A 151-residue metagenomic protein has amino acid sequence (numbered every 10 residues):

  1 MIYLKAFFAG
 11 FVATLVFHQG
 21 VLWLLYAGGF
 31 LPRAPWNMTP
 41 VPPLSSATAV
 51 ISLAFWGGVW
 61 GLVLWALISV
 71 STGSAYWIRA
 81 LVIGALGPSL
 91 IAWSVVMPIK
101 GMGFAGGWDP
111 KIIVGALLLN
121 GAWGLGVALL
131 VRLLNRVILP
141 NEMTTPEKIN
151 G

Functional and structural regions predicted by a protein language model:
M1-G151: Juxtamembrane/disordered regions of integral membrane proteins
